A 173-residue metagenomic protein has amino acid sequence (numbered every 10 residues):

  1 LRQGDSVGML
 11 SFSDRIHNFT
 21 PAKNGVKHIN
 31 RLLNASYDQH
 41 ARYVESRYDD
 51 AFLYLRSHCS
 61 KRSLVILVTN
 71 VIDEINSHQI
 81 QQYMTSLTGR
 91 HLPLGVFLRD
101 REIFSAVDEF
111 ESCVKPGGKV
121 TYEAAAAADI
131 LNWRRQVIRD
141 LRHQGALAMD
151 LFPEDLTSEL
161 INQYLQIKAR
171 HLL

Functional and structural regions predicted by a protein language model:
L1-L173: Exposed, interaction-prone extracellular/peripheral surfaces
